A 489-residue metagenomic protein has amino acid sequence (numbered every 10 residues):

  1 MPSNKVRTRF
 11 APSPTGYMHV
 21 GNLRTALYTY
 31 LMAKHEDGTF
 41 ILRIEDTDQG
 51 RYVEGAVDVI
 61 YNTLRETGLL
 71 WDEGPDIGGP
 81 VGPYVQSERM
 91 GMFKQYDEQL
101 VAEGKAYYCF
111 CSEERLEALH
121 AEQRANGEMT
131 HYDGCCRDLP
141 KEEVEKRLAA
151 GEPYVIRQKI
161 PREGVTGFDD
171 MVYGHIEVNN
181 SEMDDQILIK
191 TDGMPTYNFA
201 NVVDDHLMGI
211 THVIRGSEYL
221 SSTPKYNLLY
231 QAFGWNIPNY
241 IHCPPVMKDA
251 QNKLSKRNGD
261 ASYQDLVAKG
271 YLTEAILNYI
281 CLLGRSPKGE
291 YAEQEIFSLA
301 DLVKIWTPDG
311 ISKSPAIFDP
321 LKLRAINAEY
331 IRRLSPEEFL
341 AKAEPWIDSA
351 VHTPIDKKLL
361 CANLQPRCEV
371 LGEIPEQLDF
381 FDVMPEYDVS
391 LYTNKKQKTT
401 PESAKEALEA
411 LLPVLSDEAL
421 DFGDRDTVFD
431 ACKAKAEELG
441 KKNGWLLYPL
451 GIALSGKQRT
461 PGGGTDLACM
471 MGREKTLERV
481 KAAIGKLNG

Functional and structural regions predicted by a protein language model:
P2-A125, S222-W235, A275: N-terminal Rossmann-like or analogous alpha/beta NTP/dinucleotide-binding catalytic cores that position adenine
M18-V20, L266-E274, K313-D319, H352-L360 (+1 more regions): Structural motif
T29, I60, L100, G104 (+8 more regions): Residue-level signal for inorganic ion chemistry
K34-D46, F199-H212, F233-M247, P461-D466 (+1 more regions): Glycine-rich phosphate/pyrophosphate-binding loops and their adjacent beta-strand/loop elements at enzyme active sites
P83-S87, F110, I189-K190, M208-Y219 (+5 more regions): Conserved phosphate-binding loops in nucleotide/dinucleotide-binding enzymes
A102, Y107-H242, K248-L254, S262: Active-site cores that bind ATP or allylic diphosphates and position pyrophosphate for catalysis
P336-L439: Small-residue-rich helix-loop
D426-N488: Charged substrate- and nucleic-acid-binding regions of tRNA-handling and nucleotidyl-transfer enzymes, centered on
